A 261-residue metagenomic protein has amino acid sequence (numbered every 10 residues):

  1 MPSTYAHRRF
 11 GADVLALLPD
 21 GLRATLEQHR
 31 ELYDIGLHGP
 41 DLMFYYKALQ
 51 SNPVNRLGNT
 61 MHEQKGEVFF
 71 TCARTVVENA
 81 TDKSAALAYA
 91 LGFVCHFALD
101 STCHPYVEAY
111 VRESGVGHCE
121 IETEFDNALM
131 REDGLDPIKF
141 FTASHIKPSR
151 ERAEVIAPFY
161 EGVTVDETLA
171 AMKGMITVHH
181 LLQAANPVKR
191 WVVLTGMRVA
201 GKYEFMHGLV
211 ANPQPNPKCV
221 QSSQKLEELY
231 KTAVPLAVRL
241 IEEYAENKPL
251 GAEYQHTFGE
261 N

Functional and structural regions predicted by a protein language model:
M1-A90, V94-N261: N-terminal leader/auxiliary helical segments
